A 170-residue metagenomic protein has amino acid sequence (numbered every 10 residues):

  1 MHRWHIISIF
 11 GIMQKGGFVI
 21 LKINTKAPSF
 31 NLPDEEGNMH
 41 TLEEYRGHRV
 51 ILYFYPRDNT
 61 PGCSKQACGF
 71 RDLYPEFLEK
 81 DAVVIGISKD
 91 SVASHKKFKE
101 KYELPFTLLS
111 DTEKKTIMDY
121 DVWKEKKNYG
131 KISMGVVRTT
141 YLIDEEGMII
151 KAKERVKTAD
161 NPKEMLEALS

Functional and structural regions predicted by a protein language model:
H5, I9-S170: Chalcogenol-based redox active-site neighborhoods
